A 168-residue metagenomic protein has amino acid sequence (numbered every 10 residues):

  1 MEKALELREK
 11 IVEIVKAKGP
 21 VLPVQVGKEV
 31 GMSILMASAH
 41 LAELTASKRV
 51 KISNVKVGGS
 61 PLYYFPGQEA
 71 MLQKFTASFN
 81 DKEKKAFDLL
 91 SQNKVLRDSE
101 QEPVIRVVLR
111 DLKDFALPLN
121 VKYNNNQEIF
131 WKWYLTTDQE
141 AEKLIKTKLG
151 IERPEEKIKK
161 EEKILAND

Functional and structural regions predicted by a protein language model:
M1-R8, L22, N54-F79, L109-F115 (+1 more regions): Short, cationic-aromatic polyanion-contact patches
E6-E13, K85: Pre-recognition alpha-helix immediately N-terminal to the DNA-recognition helix within helix-turn-helix or winged-helix
K16, G31, A42, A46: Residue-level detection of the helix-turn-helix DNA-binding "recognition helix"
A17-V30, G59-F65, A70, A86-V104: Short acidic, hydrophobic short linear motifs in intrinsically disordered regions
V26, L41-R49, L90, L112: Basic amphipathic alpha-helical segments that dock to polyanions
K85-D168: Exposed, interaction-prone assembly regions rather than primary DNA-binding/catalytic cores
